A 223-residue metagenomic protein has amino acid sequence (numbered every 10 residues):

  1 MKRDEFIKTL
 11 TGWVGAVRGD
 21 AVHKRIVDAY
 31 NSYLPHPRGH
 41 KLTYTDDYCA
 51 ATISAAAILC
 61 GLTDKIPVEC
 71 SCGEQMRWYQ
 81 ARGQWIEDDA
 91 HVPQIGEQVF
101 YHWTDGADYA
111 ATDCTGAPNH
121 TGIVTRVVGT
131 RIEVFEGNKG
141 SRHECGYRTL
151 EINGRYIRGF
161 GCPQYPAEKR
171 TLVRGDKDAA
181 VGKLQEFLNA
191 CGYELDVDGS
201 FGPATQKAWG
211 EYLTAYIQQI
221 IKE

Functional and structural regions predicted by a protein language model:
M1-L62: N-terminal capping segments
R3, L42-A50, T115-P118, R174-V181 (+3 more regions): Solvent-exposed, acidic/flexible segments
D4, K8, G12, A50-A55 (+3 more regions): Solvent-exposed, polar/charged alpha-helical surfaces in well-ordered, non-transmembrane soluble domains, broadly
D4-K8, G15, D105, Y109-K169: Aromatic- and glycine-rich peptidoglycan recognition patches
T11-R18, S54-L62, Y101-T104, E186-Y193 (+1 more regions): Sec-exported extracytoplasmic/periplasmic mature domains
P37-K41, Q84, L172, V197: Conserved short-loop catalytic and cofactor-binding motifs
T63-S141, E223: ...with weaker cross-activation on analogous glycine-rich loops/strands in unrelated enzymes
R170-E223: Short acidic, glycine/serine/threonine-rich helix-capping segments at coil-helix boundaries
